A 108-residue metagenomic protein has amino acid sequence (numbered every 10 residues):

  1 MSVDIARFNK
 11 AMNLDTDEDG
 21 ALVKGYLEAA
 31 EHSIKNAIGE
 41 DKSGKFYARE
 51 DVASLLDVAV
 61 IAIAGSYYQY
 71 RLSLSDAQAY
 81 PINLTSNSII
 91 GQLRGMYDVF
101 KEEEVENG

Functional and structural regions predicted by a protein language model:
M1-G108: Divalent metal-cofactor coordination and adjacent catalytic microenvironments
